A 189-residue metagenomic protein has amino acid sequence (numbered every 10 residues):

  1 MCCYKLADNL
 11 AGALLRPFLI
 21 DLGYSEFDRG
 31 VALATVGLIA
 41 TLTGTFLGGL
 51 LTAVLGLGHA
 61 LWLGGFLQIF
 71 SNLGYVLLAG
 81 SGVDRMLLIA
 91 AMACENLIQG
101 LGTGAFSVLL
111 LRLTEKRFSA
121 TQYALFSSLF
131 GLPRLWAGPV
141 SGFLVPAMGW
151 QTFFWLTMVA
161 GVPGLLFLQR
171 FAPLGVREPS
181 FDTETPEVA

Functional and structural regions predicted by a protein language model:
M1-A11: Pair of pore-lining "gating" transmembrane helices in MFS-fold secondary transporters
A13-G30: Short amphipathic helix-loop junctions that connect adjacent transmembrane helices in Major Facilitator Superfamily/SLC
E26-D28, K116-F126: Loop-to-transmembrane helix entry/capping segments in MFS-fold secondary transporters and related SLC/MFSD carriers
T43-A60, V145-P146: Helix-to-loop junctions at the C-terminal end of transmembrane segments in multipass secondary transporters
F66-V83: C-terminal ends and interior cores of transmembrane alpha-helices in multi-pass membrane transporters/permeases
L101-E115: Intracellular juxtamembrane helix-capping segments at the cytosolic ends of symmetry-related transmembrane helices
V140-P163: A membrane-interface helix-boundary motif in multi-pass transporters
W155-A189: Multi-pass alpha-helical transporter architecture, strongest for 12-TM Major Facilitator/SLC carriers used
